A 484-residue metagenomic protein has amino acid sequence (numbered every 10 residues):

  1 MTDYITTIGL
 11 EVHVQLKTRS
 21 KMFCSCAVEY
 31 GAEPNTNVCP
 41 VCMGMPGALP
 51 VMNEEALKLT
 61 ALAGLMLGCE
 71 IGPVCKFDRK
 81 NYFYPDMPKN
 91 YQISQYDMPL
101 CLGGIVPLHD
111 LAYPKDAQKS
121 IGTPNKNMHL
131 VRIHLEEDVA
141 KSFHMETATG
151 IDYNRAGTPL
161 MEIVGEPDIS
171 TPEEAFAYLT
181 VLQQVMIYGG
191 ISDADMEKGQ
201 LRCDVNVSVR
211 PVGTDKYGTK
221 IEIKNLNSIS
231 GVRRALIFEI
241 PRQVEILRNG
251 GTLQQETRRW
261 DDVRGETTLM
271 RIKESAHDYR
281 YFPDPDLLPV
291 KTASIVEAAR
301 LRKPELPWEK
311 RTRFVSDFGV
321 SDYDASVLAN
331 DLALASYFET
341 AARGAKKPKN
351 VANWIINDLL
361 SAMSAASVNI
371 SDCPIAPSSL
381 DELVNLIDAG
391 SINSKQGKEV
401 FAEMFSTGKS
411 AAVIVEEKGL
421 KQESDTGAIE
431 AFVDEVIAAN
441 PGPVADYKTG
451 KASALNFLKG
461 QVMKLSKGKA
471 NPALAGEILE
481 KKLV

Functional and structural regions predicted by a protein language model:
M1-E305, S316, D322, R343-K347 (+1 more regions): Basic, nucleic-acid-interacting segments
K17, P241, I356-S364, N385 (+5 more regions): Amphipathic alpha-helical core segments of compact helical bundles
G199-P211, V315-E339, P348-A366, S378-L380 (+2 more regions): Core structural elements
V296-R302, E309, E339-G344, L380-I392: Extended, non-catalytic structural segments that build the interaction scaffolds of large macromolecular assemblies
G319, A342-V351, A389-I392, T449-A452: Structural motif
S371-D381, N385, S394-K464: Strongly charged, low-complexity linkers/loops
E399, A473, E477, K481: DNA-binding alpha-helical recognition surfaces that contact promoter or target DNA
S466-P472: Short, basic interhelical loop/turn and adjoining N-cap of the next helix at nucleic-acid- or acidic-partner-contacting
